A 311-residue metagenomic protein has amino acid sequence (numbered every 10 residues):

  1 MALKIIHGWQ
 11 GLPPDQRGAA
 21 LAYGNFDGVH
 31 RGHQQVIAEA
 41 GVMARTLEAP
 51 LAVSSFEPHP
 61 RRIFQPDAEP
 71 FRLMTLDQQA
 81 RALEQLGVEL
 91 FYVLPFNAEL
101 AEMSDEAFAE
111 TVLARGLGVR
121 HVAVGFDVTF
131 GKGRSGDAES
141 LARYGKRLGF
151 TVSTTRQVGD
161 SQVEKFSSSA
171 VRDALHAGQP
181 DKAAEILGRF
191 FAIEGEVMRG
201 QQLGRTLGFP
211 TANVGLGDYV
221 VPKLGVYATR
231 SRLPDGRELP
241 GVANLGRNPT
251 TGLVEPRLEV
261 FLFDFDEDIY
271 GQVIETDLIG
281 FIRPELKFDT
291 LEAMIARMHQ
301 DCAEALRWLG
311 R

Functional and structural regions predicted by a protein language model:
M1-P14: Extreme N-terminal, non-catalytic leader segments that precede Walker-type/kinase nucleotide-binding cores
K4-I6, F91-V93, T151-T155: General small-molecule cofactor/ligand-binding pocket signal
G11-T75: N-terminal catalytic cores of NTP/NDP-binding nucleotidyl/phosphoryl-transfer enzymes
H30, L83, V122, A183 (+2 more regions): Residue-level signal for inorganic ion chemistry
R62-L148: N-terminal Rossmann-like or analogous alpha/beta NTP/dinucleotide-binding catalytic cores that position adenine
R143-G246: Glycine-rich, Lys/Arg-enriched anion-binding loops that position phosphate/diphosphate groups for phosphoryl
G200-R311: Phosphate/ribose-recognition catalytic cores of enzymes acting on nucleotide-derived substrates
